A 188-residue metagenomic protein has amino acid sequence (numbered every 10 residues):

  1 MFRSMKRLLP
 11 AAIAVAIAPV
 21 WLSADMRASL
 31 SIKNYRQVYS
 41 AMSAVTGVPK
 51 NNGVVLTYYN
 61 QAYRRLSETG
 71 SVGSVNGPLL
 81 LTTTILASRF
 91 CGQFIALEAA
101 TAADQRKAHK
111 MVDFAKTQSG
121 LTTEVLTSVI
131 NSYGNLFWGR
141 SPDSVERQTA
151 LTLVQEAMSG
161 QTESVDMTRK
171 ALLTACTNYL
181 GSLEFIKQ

Functional and structural regions predicted by a protein language model:
M1-Q188: Composition-driven recognition of low-complexity segments enriched in small/aliphatic/hydroxylated residues
